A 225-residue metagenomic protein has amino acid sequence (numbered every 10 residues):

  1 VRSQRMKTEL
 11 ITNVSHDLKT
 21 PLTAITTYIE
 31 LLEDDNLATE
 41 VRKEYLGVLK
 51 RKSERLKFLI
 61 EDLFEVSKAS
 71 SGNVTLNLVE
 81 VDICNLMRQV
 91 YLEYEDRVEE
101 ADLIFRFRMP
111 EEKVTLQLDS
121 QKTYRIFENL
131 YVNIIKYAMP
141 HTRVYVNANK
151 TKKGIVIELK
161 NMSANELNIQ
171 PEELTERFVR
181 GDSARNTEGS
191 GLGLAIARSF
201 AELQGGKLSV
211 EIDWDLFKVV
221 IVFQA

Functional and structural regions predicted by a protein language model:
S71-L76, T115-D119: Conserved micro-motifs of the catalytic ATP-binding
N77-E80, E99, I104-V114: Conserved catalytic submotifs in the C-terminal HATPase_c
N77-Y91: A conserved beta-strand-to-alpha-helix junction within the catalytic ATP-binding
I134-I135: Short helix-loop "hinge" at the ATP-lid/N-box region of the Bergerat-fold HATPase_c
H141-K153: Short beta-strand/loop element within the Bergerat-fold HATPase_c
E166-V179: Short conserved segment of the HATPase_c
G205-W214: Glycine-rich ATP-binding loops of the HATPase_c
